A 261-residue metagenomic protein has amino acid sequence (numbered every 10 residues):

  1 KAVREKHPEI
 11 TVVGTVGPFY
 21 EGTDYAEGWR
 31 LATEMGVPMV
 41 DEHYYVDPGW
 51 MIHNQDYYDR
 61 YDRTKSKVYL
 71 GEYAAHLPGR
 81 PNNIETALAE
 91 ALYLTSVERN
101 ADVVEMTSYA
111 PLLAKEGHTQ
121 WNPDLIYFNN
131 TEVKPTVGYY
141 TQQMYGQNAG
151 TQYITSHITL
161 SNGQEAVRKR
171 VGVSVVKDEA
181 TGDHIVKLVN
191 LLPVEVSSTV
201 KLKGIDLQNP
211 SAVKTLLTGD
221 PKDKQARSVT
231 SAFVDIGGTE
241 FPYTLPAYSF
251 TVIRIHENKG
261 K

Functional and structural regions predicted by a protein language model:
K1-A2, A26-W29, D56-D59, Y93-V97 (+4 more regions): Generic recognition of flexible, low-complexity loop/linker segments
K1-P81, A87-A89, Y93-L94: Active-site neighborhood of glycoside hydrolase catalytic domains
G14-V16, Y44, E72, S108-P111 (+7 more regions): Active-site proximal loops enriched in glycine and acidic residues that flank catalytic Cys/His/Asp and coordinate
V40, T107, Q142, V186 (+1 more regions): Conserved, mostly hydrophobic/aromatic
N54-Q55, N82-A87, W121-N122, I126-F128 (+3 more regions): Composition- and surface-driven signal marking solvent-exposed, interaction-prone regions in large proteins
K65-V173: Aromatic/acidic polysaccharide-binding cleft in carbohydrate-active enzymes
V133-K134, Y145, E179-L192: C-terminal catalytic subdomain
S161-R168, V189-K261: C-terminal beta-sandwich/jelly-roll accessory domains of carbohydrate-active enzymes
